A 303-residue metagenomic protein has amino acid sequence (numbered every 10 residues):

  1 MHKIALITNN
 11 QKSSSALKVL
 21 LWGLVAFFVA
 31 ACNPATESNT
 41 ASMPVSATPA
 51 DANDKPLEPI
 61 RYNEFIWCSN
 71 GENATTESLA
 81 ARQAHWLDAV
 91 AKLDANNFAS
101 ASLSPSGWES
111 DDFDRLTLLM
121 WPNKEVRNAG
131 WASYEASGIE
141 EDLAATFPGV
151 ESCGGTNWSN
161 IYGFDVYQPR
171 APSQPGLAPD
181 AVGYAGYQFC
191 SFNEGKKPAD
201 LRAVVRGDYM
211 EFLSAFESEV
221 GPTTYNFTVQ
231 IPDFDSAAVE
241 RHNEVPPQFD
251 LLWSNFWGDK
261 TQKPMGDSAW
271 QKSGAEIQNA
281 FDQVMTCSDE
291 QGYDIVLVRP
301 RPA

Functional and structural regions predicted by a protein language model:
M1-A16: N-terminal secretory signal peptides that target proteins for export/translocation
A5-L6, V29, V90: Short linear motifs centered on Gly/Pro in flexible linkers and helix caps
S13-L20, A35, V205-R206: Intrinsically disordered low-complexity regions specifically enriched for long asparagine
V19-A30: Bacterial N-terminal signal peptides
C32-E141, G149-A303: Short S/T/G/P-rich N-terminal loop/turn motif that feeds into the first structured element of a domain
